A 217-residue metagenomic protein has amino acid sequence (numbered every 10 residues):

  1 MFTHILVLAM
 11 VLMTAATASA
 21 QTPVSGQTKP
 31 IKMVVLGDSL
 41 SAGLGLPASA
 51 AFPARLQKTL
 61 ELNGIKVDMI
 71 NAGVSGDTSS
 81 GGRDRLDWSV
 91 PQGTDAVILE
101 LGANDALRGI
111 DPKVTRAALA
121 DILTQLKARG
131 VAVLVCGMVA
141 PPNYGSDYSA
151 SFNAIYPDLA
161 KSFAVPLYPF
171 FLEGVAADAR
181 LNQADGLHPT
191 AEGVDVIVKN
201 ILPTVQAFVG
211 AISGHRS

Functional and structural regions predicted by a protein language model:
M1-I5, S19-Q21, Q27: N-terminal secretory targeting signals
H4-A15: Bacterial N-terminal signal peptides
T14, G37-D38, E192: Membrane-interface segments of envelope glycosyltransferases acting on lipid-linked substrates or membrane lipids
Q21-S75, R85-G93: Serine-esterase "nucleophile elbow" of acetyl-processing enzymes
E61-I65, G81-S217: Alpha-helical cap/lid subdomain in secreted, periplasmic, or secretory-pathway luminal O-acyl-processing enzymes
G76-S80: N-terminal helical cap/lid subdomain that shapes the substrate entry/recognition surface in HAD-like hydrolases
